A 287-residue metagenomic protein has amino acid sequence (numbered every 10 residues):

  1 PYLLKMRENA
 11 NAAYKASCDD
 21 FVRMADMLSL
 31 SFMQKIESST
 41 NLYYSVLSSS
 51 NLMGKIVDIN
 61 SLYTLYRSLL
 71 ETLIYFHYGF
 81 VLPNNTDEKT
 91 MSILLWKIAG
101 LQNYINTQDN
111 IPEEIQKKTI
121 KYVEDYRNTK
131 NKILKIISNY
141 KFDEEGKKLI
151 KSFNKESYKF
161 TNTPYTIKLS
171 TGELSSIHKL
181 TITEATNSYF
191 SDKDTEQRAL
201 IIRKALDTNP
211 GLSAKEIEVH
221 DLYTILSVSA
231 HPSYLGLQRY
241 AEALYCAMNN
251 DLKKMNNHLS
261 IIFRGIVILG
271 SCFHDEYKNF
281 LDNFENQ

Functional and structural regions predicted by a protein language model:
P1-L30, S38, G100-L259, I268-Q287: Secondary-shell segments that build the walls of catalytic and ion/ligand-binding clefts
A16-L82: Long, hydrophobic/aromatic-enriched structural stretches that serve as scaffold segments
S45-L52, T72-M91, L235-R239, H274-N279: Short, solvent-exposed secondary-structure capping/transition elements
K55-I115: Long, hydrophobic, well-ordered secondary-structure blocks that form the structural core and pocket-lining surfaces
